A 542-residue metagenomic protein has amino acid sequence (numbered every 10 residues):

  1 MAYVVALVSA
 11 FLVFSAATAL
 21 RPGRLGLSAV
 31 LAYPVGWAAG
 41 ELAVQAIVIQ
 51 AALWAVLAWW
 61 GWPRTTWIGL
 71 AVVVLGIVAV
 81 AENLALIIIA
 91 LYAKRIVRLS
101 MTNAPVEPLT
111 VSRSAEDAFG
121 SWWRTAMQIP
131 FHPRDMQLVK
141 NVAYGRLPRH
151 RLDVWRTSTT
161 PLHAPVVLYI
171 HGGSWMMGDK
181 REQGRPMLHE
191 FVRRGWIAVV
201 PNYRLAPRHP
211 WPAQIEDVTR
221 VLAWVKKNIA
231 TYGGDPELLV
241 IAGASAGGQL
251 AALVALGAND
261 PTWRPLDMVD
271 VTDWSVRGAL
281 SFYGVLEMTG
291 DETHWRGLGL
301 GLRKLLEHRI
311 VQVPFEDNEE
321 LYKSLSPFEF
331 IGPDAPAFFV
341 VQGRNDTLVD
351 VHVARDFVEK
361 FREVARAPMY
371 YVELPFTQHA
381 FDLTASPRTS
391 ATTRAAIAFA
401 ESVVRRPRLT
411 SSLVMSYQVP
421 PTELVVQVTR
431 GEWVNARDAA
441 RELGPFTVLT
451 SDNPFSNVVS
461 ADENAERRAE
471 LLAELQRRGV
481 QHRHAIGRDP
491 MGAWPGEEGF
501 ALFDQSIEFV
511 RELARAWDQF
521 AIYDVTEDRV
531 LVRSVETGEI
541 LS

Functional and structural regions predicted by a protein language model:
L31-A55, W59, R64-W67, T110-L162: N-terminal cap/lid segment of alpha/beta-hydrolase-fold proteins
R181-V200: Short amphipathic alpha-helix adjacent to the substrate-entry channel of hydrolases
P210-A230: Alpha/beta-hydrolase active-site loop
A223-W295: Primarily recognizes the serine-hydrolase "nucleophile elbow" in alpha/beta-hydrolase and SGNH/GDSL folds
G290-F330: Mobile cap/lid helix-loop segments that gate and shape the active-site cleft of serine hydrolases
D334, V340-Q342, D346: Short beta-strand/loop motif that positions the catalytic acidic residue of the alpha/beta-hydrolase fold
T347-D356: Conserved alpha/beta-hydrolase "acid-adjacent" motif
P387-R406: Catalytic active-site module of serine/aspartate enzymes centered on a nucleophile-bearing elbow/loop
